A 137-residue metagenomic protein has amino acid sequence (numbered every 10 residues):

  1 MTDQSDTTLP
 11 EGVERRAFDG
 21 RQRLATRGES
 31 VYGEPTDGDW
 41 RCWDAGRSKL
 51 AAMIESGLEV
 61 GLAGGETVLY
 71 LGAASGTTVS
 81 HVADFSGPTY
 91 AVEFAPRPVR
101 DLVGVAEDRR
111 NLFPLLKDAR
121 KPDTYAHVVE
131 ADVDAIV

Functional and structural regions predicted by a protein language model:
M1-W40: N-terminal auxiliary segments of SAM/dcSAM-dependent transferases
T8-R15, D44-T67: Conserved alpha-helix/loop element of class I SAM-dependent methyltransferases that forms part of the SAM/SAH-binding
E55-E59, A83, V103, E107: Signal for well-folded cores of large energy- and translation-related assemblies
L62-G76, P88-Y90: Conserved class I S-adenosyl-L-methionine
V82-Y90, R110: Conserved S-adenosyl-L-methionine
V92-V137: S-adenosyl-L-methionine
